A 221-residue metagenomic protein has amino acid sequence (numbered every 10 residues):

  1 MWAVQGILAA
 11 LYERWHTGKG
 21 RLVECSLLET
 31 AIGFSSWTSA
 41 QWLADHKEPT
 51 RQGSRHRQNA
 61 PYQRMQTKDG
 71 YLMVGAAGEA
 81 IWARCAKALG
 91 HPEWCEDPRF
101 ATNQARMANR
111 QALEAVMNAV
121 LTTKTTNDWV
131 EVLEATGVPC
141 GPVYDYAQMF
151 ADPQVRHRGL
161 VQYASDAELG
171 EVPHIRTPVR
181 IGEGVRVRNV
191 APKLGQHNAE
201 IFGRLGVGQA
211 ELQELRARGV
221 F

Functional and structural regions predicted by a protein language model:
M1-G6, A10-H16, K193, H197-F221: N-terminal helix-loop segment corresponding to the beta1-alpha1 unit of nucleotide/adenylate-binding folds
M1-L72, A76-A80: Active-site-adjacent "lid/gating" segments in soluble enzymes
W2-Q5, A76-A80, A112, K124 (+3 more regions): Conserved active-site and cofactor/substrate-binding residues in soluble primary-metabolism enzymes
Q58-T136, C140: Aromatic-enriched alpha-helical interface/lid elements that frame and gate functional surfaces
E96-R106, Y144-P153, E211-F221: Short linear loop/turn motifs
A101, S165-E214: Flexible, small-/acidic-enriched active-site or ligand-binding loops
A135-R188: A glycine-rich dinucleotide-binding beta-alpha-beta segment and adjacent secondary-structure elements that constitute
